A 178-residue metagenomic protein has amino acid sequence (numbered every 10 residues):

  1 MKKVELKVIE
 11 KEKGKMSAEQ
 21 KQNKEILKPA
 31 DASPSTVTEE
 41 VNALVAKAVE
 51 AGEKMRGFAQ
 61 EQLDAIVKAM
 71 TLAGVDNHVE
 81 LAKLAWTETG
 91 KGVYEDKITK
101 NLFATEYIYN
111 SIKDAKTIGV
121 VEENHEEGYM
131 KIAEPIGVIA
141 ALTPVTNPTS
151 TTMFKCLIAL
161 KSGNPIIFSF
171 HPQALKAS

Functional and structural regions predicted by a protein language model:
E5-Y129: N-terminal Rossmann-like NAD(P)+-binding subdomain of aldehyde/semialdehyde dehydrogenases
D114-S178: Conserved small-residue-rich beta-alpha loop and adjacent elements that most often cradle the phosphate/pyrophosphate
